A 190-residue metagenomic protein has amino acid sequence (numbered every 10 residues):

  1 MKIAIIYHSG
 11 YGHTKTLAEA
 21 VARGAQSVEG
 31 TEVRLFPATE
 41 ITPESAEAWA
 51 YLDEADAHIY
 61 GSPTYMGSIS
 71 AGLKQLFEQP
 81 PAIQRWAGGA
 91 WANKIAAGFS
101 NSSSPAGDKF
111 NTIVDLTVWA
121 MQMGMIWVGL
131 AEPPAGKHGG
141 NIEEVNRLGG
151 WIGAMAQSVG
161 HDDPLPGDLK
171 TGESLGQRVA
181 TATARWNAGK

Functional and structural regions predicted by a protein language model:
K2-E29: N-terminal beta1-alpha1 ligand-phosphate binding loop
I6-H8, F36, F99: Short hydrophobic segments within beta-strands
T16, R34, A50-Y51: Amphipathic alpha-helical hairpins
Q26-G30, A82-R85, M121, M125 (+1 more regions): Generic secondary-structure signature for well-ordered alpha-helical cores
T31-T42: A short beta-strand-loop structural module common to alpha/beta enzyme folds
E44-G139: Helix-loop-strand module that forms the ligand-binding subsite of alpha/beta enzymes
A131-K190: Glycine-rich phosphate/pyrophosphate-binding loop and the adjoining helix
